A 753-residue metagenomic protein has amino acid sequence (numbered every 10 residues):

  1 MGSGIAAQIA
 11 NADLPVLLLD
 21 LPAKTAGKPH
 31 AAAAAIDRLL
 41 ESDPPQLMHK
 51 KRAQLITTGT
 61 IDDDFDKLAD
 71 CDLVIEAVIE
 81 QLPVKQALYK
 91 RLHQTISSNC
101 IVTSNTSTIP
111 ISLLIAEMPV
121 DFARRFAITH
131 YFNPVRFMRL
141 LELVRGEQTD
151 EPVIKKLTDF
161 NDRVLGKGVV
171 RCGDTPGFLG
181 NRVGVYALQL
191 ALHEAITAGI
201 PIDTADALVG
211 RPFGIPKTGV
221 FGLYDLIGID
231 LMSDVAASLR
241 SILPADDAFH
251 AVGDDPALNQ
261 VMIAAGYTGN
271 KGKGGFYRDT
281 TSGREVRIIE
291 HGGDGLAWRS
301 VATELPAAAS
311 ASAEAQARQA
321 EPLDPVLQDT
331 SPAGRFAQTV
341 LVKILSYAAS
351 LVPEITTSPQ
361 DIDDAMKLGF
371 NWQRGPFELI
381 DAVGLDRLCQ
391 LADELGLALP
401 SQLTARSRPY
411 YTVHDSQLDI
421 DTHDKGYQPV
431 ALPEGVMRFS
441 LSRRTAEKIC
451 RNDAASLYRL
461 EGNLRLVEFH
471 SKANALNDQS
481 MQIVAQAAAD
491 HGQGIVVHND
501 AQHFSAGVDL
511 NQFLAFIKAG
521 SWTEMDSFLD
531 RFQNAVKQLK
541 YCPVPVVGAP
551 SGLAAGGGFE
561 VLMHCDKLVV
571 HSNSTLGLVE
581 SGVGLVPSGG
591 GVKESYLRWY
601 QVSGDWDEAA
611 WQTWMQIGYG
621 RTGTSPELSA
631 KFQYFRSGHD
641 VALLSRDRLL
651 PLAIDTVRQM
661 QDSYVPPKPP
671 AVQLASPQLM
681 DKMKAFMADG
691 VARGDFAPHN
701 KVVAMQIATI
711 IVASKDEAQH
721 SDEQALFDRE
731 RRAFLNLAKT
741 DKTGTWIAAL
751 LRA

Functional and structural regions predicted by a protein language model:
G2-I495, D500-Q502, L510-R531, A535-V544 (+4 more regions): N-terminal glycine-rich phosphate-binding loop for ADP-containing cofactors
F559: Short glycine/serine-rich donor-binding loops of glycosyltransferases
